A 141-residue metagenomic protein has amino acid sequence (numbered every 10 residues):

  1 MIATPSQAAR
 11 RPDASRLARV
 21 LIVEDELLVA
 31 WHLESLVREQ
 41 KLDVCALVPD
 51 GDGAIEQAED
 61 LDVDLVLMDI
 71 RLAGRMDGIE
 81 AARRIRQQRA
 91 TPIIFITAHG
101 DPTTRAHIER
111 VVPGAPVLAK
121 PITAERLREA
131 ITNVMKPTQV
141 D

Functional and structural regions predicted by a protein language model:
M1-L21, T123-D141: Non-catalytic signal-transmission and effector/linker regions of two-component phosphorelay proteins
E24: Conserved acidic carboxylate
L27, P49-G53, E125: Acidic phosphotransfer microenvironment of two-component signaling modules
L27-A46: Two-component/phosphorelay signaling modules centered on CheY-like receiver
E34, L47-L65: Acidic, metal-coordinating helix/loop segments flanking the phosphotransfer/catalytic sites of two-component signaling
D50, M76-E80: Acidic catalytic/metal-coordinating carboxylates
D69-I70, T97: Active-site residues of response regulator receiver
Q87, I94, G100-A119, E125 (+2 more regions): Alpha4 helix (beta4-alpha4-beta5 surface) of REC/receiver domains from two-component response regulators
